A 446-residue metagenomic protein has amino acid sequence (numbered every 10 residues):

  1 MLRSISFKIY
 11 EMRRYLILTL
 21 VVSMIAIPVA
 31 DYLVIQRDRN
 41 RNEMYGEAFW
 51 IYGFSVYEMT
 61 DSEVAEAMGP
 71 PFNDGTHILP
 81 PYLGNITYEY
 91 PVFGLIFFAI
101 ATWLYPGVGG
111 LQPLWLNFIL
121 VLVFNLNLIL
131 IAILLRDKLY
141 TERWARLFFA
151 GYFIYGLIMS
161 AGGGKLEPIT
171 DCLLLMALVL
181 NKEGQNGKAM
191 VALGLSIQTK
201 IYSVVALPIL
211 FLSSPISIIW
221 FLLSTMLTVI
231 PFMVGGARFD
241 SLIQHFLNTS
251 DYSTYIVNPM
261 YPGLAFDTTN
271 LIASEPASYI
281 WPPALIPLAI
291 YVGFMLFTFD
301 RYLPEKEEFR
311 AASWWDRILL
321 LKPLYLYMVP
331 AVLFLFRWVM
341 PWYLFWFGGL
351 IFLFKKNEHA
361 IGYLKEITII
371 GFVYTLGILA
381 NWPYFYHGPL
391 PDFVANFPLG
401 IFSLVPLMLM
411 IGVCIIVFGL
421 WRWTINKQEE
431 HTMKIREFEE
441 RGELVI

Functional and structural regions predicted by a protein language model:
L2-V179, E183, K188, S214-M328 (+2 more regions): Primarily membrane-embedded glycan-assembly and transfer machineries that use lipid-linked glycans
F118, L195, L227, P330-A331 (+2 more regions): Hydrophobic residues within the alpha-helical transmembrane core of Major Facilitator Superfamily
I129-L134, C172-E183, I209-S217, L333-F336 (+2 more regions): Transmembrane alpha-helices and membrane-interface helical segments of multi-pass integral membrane enzymes
G162-E167, F334-W346, W382-P391: Membrane-interface catalytic loops of GT-C/OST-like multi-pass glycosylation enzymes that act
V191-L212, V332-Y343: Transmembrane helices and adjacent periplasmic/lumenal helix-loop junctions of polyprenol-phosphate-dependent
K355-I446: Aromatic-enriched
